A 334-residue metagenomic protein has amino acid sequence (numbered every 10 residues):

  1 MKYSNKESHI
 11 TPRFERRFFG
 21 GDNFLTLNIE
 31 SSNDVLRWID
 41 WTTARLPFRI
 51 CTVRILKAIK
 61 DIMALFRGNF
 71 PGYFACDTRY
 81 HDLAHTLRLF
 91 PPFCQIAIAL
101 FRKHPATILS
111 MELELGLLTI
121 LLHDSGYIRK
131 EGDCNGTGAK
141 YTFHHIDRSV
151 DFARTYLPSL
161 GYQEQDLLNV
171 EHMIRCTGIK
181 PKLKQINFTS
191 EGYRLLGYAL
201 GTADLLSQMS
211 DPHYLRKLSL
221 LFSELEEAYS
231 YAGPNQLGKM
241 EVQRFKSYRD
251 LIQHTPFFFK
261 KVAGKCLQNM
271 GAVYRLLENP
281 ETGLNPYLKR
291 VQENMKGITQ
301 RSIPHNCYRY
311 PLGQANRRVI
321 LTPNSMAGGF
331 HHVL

Functional and structural regions predicted by a protein language model:
K2-F48, Q95-E112, L122, I179-L334: Divalent metal-dependent phosphate-bond-processing catalytic cores, especially two-metal-ion Mg2+/Mn2+ enzymes that act
M63-P91, G132-A139: Active-site flanking loop/helix segments enriched in acidic
F74-L115: Alpha-helical phosphate/pyrophosphate-handling elements in metalloenzyme active cores
H81-H85, I108-L117, Y141-H145, E191-Y198: Secondary-structure capping and boundary motifs in well-ordered enzyme cores
T86, F93, H145-L183, A232 (+1 more regions): Histidine- and acidic-residue-rich, metal-dependent catalytic cores
L89, L113-G132, S149, E171-K180: His-Asp-centered metal-binding catalytic motifs of divalent-metal-dependent phosphohydrolases/nucleases
L100-T107, G132-T137, Y156-L167, P212: Inter-helical turn/loop segments and adjacent helix faces that build the functional surface of alpha-helical bundle
K130-A153: Structured all-alpha helical bundle cores of eukaryotic regulatory proteins
